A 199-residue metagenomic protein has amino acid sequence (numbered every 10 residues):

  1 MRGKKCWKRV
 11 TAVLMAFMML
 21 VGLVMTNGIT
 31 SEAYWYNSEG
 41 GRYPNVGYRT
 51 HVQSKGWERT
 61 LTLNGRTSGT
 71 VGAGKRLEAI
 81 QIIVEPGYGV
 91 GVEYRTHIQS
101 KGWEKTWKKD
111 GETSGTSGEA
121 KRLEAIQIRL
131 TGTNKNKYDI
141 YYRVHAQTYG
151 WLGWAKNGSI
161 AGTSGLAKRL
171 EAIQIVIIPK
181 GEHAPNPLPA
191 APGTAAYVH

Functional and structural regions predicted by a protein language model:
R2-L14: Bacterial N-terminal signal peptides that target proteins for export
T11-M25: Secretory targeting and sorting signals
V21-E39: Sec-dependent signal peptide cleavage junction
A33-H199: Lectin-type carbohydrate-recognition ectodomains
